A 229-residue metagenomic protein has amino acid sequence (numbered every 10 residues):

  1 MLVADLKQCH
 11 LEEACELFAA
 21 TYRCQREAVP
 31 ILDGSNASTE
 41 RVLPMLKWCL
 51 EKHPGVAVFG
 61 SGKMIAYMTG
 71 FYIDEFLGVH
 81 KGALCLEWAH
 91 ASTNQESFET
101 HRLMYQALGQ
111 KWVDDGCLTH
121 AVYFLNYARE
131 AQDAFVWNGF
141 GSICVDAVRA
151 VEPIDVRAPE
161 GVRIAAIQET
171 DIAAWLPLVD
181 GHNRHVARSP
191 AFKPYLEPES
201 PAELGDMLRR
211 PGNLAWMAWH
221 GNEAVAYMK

Functional and structural regions predicted by a protein language model:
M1-E16, Y22-E27, R163-L178, N183-A187: A short beta-loop-alpha structural element at the N-terminal edge of CoA-dependent acyl/N-acetyltransferase catalytic
C15, T21-L103, W219-K229: Conserved donor-binding loop and adjoining core beta-sheet/short helix segment in diverse acyl/aminoacyl transferases
M45, A107-K111, D206: A generic secondary-structure signal
L46-L50, D206-P211: Short loop/turn motifs at secondary-structure junctions and domain boundaries
Y72-E75, C85-G161: Acyl-donor-binding surface of acyltransferase catalytic domains
I167, L176, R184-A202, D206-R209: Acidic, serine/threonine- and glycine-rich low-complexity intrinsically disordered segments that serve as flexible
P201-G205, L214, W219-H220: ER/Golgi luminal nucleotide-sugar-dependent glycosyltransferases, focusing on the catalytic module
